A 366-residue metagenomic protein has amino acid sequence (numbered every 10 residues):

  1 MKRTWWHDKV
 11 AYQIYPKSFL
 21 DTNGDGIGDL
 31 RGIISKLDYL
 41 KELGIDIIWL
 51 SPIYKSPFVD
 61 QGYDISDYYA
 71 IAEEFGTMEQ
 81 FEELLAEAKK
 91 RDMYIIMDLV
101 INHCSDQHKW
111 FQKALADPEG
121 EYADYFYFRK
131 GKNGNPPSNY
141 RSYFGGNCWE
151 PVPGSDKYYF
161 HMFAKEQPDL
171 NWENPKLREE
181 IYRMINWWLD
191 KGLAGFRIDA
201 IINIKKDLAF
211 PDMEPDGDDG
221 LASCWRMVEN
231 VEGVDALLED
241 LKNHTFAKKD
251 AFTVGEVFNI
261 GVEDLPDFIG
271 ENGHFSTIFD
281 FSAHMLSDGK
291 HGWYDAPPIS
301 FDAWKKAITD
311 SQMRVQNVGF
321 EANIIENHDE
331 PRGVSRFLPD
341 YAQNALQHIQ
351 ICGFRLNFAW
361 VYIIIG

Functional and structural regions predicted by a protein language model:
M1-G366: Active-site and adjacent substrate-binding regions of carbohydrate-active enzymes
